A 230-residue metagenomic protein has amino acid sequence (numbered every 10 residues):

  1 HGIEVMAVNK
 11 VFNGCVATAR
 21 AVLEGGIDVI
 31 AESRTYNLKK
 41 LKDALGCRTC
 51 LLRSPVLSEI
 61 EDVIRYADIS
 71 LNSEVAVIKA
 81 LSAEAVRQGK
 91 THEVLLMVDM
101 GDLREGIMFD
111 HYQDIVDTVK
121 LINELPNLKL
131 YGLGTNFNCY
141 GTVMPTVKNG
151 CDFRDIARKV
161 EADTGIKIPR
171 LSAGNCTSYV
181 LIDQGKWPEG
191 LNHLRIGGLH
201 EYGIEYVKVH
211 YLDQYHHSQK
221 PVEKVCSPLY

Functional and structural regions predicted by a protein language model:
E4-D152, K159, D163: Active-site-proximal beta-alpha core segment in soluble small-molecule metabolic enzymes
C151-Y230: Active-site anion/phosphate-binding pocket segments in diverse small-molecule metabolic enzymes
